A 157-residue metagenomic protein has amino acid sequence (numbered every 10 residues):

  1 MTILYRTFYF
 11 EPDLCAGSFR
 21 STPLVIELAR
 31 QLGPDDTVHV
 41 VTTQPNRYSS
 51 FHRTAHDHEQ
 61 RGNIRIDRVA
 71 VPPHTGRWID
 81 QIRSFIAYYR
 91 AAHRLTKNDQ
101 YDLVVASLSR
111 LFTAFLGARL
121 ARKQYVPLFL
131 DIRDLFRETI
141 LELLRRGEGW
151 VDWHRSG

Functional and structural regions predicted by a protein language model:
M1-D67: N-terminal subdomain of nucleotide-sugar transferases
F8, P73-D80, D99, V126-G157: Acceptor-binding helix/loop patch of EC 2.4 sugar-transfer enzymes, predominantly nucleotide-sugar-dependent
F8, Q44, S107-R110, R133: Short, well-ordered beta-to-alpha junction loops that form the rim of enzyme active sites and present histidine/acidic
P34-D35, Q124-P127: A short helix->loop->beta-strand "cap" motif at the edges of active sites that frequently abuts
V40, L103-A106: Short catalytic-loop micro-motif centered on adjacent basic/acidic residues
A55-Q60, F85, K123-Q124, R145-G149: Short, hinge-like loop/turn segments at secondary-structure boundaries
R68-L103, F112-Y125: An amphipathic, basic-hydrophobic alpha-helix
